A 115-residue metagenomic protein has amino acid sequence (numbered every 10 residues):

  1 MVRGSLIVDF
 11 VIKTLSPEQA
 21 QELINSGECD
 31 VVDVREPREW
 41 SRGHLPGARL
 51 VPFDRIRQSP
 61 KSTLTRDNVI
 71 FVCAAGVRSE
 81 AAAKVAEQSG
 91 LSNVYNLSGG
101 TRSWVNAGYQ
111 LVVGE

Functional and structural regions predicted by a protein language model:
M1-D30, P37-N68, V77-E115: Rhodanese-like catalytic fold shared by cysteine-dependent sulfurtransferases and DSP/PTP-type phosphatases
V72: Short, surface-exposed ligand- or partner-binding patches at beta-edge/loop junctions that are enriched in aromatics
